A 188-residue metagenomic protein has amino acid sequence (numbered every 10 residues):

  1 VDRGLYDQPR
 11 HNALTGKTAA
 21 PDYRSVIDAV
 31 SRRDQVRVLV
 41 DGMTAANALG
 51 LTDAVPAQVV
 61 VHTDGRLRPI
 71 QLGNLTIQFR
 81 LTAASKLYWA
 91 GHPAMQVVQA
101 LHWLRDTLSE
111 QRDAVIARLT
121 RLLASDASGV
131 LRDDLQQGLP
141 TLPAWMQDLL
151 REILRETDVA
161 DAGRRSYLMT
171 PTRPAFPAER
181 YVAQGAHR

Functional and structural regions predicted by a protein language model:
V1-L5, R32-Q71: Short gly/ser-rich loop at a beta-strand->alpha-helix junction or flexible surface loop bordering the NTP-binding
V1-V30: Short beta-edge/loop segments at beta->alpha junctions of small alpha/beta modules that act as binding/recognition
D7-Q8, I77-F79, W89: Short hydrophobic-aromatic micro-motifs
P9-H11, M43, D64, T82-A84: Histidine- and/or cysteine-centered catalytic micro-motif in compact active-site loops
A13-K17, S31-Q35, A83-L87: Short, surface-exposed loop/turn motifs that are enriched in glycine and acidic residues and include a nearby proline
I70-S85: A short, charged helix-loop
A83-R188: Hydrophobic alpha-helical interaction segments
